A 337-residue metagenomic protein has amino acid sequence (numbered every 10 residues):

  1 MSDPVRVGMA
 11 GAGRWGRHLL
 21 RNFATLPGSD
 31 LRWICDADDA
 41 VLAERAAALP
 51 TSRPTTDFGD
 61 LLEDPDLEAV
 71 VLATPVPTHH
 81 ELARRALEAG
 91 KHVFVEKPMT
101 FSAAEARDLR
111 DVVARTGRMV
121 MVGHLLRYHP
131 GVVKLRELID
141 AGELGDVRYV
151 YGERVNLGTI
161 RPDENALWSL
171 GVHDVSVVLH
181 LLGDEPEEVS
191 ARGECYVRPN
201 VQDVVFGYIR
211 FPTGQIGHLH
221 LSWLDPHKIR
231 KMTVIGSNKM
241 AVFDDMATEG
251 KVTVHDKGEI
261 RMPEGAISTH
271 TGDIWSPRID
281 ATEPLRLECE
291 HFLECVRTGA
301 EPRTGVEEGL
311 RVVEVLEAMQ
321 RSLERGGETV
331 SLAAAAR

Functional and structural regions predicted by a protein language model:
M1-L49: N-terminal Rossmann-like dinucleotide-binding module
M1-P4, A69-V71, L293-R337: C-terminal helix-rich "cap/oligomerization" subdomain common to oxidoreductases
W33, A69, Y149: Short, Asp-centered acidic motifs that coordinate Mg2+ and/or phosphate in catalytic or ligand-binding sites
T51-F58: Conserved SAM-binding strand-loop segment of SAM-dependent methyltransferases
D64, A69-R127: Beta-strand-loop-alpha-helix segment that lines the small-molecule cofactor/substrate pocket of alpha/beta enzymes
M119, L126-P199, F206, V252 (+1 more regions): Predominantly a Rossmann-like dinucleotide-binding segment in NAD(P)-dependent oxidoreductases
D163-W168, W275-E283: A short glycine-threonine-serine/GTX helix/turn-capping micro-motif
V172-K257, T282-E301, M319, A335-R337: Contiguous beta-strand/loop segments that form the cofactor/metal-binding neighborhood of enzyme cores
